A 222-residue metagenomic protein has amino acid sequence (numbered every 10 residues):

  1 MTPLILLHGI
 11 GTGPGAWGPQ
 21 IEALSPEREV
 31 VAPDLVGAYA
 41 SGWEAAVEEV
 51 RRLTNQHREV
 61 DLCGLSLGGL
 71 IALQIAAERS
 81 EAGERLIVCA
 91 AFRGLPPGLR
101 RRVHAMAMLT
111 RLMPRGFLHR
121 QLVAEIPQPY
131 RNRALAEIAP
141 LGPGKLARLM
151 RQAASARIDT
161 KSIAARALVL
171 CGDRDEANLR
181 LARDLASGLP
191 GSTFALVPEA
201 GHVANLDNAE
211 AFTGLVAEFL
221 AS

Functional and structural regions predicted by a protein language model:
G9-T12, S66: Active-site glycine-rich loops that stabilize anionic/oxyanionic intermediates across multiple enzyme folds
G15-E22, E29-C63, G214: Active-site loop/oxyanion-hole signature of alpha/beta-hydrolase fold enzymes
G64-G68, A72: Gly/Ala-rich beta-loop-alpha elbow adjacent to hydrolase catalytic centers
A77-E78, G83-M113: Flexible "cap/lid" loop of the alpha/beta hydrolase fold
M113-S162: Conserved alpha/beta-hydrolase catalytic His-Asp/Glu region
S162-I163, V169-C171: Short beta-strand/loop motif that positions the catalytic acidic residue of the alpha/beta-hydrolase fold
E176-A182: Conserved alpha/beta-hydrolase "acid-adjacent" motif
A200-T213: Catalytic histidine-centered segment of alpha/beta-hydrolase-like enzymes
